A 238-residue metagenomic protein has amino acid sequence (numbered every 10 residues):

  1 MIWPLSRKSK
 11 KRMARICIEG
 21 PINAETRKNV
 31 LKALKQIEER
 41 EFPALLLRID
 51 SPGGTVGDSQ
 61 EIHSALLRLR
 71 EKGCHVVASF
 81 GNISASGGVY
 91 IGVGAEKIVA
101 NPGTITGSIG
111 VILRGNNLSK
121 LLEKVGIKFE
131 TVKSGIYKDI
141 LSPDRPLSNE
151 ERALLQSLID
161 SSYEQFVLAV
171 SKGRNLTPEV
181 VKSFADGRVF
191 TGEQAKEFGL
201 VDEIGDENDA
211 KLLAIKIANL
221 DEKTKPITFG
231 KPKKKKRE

Functional and structural regions predicted by a protein language model:
M1-N101, I112-E238: N-terminal organellar transit peptides
G107-I109: Flexible, glycine/proline-enriched loop segments at strand-loop-helix junctions that form or flank small-ligand binding
